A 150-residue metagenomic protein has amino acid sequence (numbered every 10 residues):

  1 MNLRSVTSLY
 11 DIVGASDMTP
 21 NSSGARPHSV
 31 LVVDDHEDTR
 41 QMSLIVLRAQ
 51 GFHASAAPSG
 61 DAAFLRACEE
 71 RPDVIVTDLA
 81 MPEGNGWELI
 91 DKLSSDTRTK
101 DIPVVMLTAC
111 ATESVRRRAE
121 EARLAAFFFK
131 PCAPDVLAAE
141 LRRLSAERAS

Functional and structural regions predicted by a protein language model:
M1-S29, L44, D135-S150: Non-catalytic signal-transmission and effector/linker regions of two-component phosphorelay proteins
Q41-A49: Charged docking surfaces used in two-component/phosphorelay signaling
G51-P58, R66: Short hydrophobic/Thr-rich beta-strand motif most characteristic of the beta2 strand and flanking loop of CheY-like
E70-V76: Active-site beta3 strand of CheY-like receiver
D78, T108: Active-site residues of response regulator receiver
M81: Receiver (REC) domain active-site loop signature in two-component systems and cognate sites in sensor histidine kinases
K130: A Lys-centered signature of the CheY-like receiver
